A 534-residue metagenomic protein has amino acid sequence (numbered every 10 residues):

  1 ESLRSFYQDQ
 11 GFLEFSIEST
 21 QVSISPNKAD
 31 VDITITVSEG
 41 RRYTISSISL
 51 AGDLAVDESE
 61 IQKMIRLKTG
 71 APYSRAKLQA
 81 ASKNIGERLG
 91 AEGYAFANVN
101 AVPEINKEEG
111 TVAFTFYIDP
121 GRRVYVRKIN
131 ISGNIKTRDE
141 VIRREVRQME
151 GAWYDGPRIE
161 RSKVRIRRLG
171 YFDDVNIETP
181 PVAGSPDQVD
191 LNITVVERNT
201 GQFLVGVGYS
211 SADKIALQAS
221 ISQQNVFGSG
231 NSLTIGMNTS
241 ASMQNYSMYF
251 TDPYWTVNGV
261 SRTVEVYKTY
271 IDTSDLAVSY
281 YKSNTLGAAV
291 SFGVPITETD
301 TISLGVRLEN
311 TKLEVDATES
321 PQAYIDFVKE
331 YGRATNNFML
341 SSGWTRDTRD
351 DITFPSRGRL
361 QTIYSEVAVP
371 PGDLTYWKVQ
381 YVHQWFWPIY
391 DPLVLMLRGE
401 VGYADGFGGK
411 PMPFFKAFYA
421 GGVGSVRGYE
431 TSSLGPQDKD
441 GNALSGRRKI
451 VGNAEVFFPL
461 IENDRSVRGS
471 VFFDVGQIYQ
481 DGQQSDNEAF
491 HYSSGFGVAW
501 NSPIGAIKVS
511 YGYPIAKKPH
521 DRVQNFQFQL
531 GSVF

Functional and structural regions predicted by a protein language model:
E1-S211, S220, T234-Y254, V278 (+3 more regions): Periplasmic polypeptide-binding modules associated with outer-membrane biogenesis and secretion
I35, I478-D481, K517: Short, solvent-exposed loop/turn segments at secondary-structure junctions
A152-T362, L397, G424-N442, R447 (+4 more regions): Gram-negative/organellar outer-membrane beta-barrel architecture
V189, P392-F472, Q480: Extracytoplasmic gating/loop element in the C-terminal half of outer-membrane beta-barrel translocons and assembly
S274-L276, T311-S320, T375, F407-A417 (+2 more regions): Outer-membrane beta-barrel and related beta-rich outer-membrane complex signature in Gram-negative bacteria
N284-G293, Q361-V369, T375-F407: Transmembrane beta-barrel strand/turn architecture of Gram-negative outer membrane proteins
P392-V394, G476-S494: Outer-membrane beta-barrel transmembrane domain signature
N453-F457, S493-A499: Short glycine-rich, acidic/polar surface loops and turns
